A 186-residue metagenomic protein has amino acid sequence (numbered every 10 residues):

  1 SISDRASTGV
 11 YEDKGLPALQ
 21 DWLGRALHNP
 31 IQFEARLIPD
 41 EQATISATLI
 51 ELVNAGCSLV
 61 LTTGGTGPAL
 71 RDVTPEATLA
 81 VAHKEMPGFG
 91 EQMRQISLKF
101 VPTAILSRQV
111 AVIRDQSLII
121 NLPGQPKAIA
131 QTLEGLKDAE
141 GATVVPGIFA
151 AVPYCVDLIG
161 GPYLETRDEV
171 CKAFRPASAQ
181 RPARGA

Functional and structural regions predicted by a protein language model:
S1-A186: Non-catalytic beta/alpha edge segments that cap or flank active sites
